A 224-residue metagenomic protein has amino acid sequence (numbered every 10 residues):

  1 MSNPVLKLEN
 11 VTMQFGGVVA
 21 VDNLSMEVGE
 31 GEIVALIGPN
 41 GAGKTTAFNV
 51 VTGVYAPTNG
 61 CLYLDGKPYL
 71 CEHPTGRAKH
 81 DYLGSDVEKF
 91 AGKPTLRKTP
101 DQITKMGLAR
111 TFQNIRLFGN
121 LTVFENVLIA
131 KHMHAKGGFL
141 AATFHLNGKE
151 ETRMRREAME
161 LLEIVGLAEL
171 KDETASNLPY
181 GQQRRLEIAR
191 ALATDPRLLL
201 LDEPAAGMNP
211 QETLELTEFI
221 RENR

Functional and structural regions predicted by a protein language model:
S2-R224: Glycine-rich phosphate-binding loops of nucleotide-dependent enzymes
